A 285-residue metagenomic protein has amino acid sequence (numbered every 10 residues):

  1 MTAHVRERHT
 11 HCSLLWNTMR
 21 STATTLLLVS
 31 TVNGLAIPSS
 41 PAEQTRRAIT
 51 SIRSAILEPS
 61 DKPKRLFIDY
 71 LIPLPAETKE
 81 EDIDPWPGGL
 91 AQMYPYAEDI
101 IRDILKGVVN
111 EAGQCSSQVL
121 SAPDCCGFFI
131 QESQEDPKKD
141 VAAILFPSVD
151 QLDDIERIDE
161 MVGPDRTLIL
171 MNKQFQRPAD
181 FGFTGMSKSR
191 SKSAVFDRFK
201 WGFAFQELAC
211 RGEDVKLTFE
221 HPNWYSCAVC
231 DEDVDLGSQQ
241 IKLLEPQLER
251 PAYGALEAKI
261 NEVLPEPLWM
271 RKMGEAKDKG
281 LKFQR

Functional and structural regions predicted by a protein language model:
M1-A36: N-terminal chloroplast transit peptides
T24, P265, W269, M273-A276: Composition-driven, intrinsically disordered low-complexity tracts enriched in small residues
L35-R157, M161-R166, P178, A276-L281: Positively charged, amphipathic N-terminal segments that serve as targeting/anchoring signals
R65-D69, V141-L145, T167-L170, K216 (+2 more regions): Ordered hydrophobic segments in well-structured contexts
P75, F175, L248: Residue-level detector of flexible, active-site-proximal loop/helix-junction positions within diverse enzyme catalytic
T167-T184: Redox- and metal-dependent alpha/beta enzyme cores, enriched for Fe-S-associated oxidoreductases and cofactor-handling
A179-P265: A conserved mid-domain beta-alpha-beta active-site/ligand-binding segment of alpha/beta enzyme cores
K259, K272-Q284: C-terminal structured domains
